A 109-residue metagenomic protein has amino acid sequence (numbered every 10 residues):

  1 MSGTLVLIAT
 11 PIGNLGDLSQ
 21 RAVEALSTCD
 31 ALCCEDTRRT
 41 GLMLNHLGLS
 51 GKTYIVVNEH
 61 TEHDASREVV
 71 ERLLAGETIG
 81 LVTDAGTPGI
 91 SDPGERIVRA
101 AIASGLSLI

Functional and structural regions predicted by a protein language model:
M1-E59: Glycine-rich, flexible N-terminal cofactor/catalytic loop recognition
G16, G41, D64, I90-S91: Switch/connector loops and helix/strand junctions flanking conserved nucleotide-binding motifs in nucleotide-processing
D17-R21, R67-E68, D92-R96: Generic recognition of short, well-ordered alpha-helical segments
H46-G51, E68, L73, G94-E95: Glycine-rich loop at the start of a catalytic domain that most often binds anionic cofactors/ligands
N58-T61, A85: Structured beta->alpha junctions
H60-V70: Glycine-rich, highly charged phosphate/nucleotide-binding loops
L74-I109: Short glycine-cluster motifs
